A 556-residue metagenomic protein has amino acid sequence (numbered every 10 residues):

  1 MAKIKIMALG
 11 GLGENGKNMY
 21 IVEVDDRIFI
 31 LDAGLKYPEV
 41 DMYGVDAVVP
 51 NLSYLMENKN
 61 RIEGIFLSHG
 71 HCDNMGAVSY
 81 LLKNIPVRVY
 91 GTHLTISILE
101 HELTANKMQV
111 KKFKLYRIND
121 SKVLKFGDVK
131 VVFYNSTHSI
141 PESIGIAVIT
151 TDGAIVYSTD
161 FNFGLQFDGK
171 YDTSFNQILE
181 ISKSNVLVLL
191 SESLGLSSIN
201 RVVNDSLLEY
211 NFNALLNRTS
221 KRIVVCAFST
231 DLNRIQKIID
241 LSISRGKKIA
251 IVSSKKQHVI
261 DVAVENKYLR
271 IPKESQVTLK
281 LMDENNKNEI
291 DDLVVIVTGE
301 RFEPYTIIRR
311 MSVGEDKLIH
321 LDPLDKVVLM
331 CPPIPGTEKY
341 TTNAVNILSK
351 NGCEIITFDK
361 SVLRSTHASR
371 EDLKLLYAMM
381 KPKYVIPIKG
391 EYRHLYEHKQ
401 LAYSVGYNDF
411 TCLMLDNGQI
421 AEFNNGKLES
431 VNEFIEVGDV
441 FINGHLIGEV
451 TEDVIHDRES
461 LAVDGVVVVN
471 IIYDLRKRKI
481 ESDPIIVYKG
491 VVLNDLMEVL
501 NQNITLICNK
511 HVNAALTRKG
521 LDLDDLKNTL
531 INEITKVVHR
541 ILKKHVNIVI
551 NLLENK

Functional and structural regions predicted by a protein language model:
M1-F66, H71-N286, T306-H320, K339-T342: His/Asp/Glu-rich metal-coordinating catalytic cores of metallo-dependent phosphodiesterases/hydrolases acting on
V89, I386, N547-I550: Short glycine-rich phosphate-binding loop at a beta-alpha junction
L103, A402, V538: Conserved hydrophobic residues forming the short capping helix/wall of the S-adenosyl-L-methionine
L115-I118, L189, I296, V549-L553: Extended hydrophobic secondary-structure segments that form protein cores and membrane-embedded regions
N135, T150, V297-G299, I471-Y473 (+1 more regions): Flexible glycine-/small-residue-rich
S197-M330, I334-K519, K527, N532: Hard-cation-handling environments
K519, L523-K556: C-terminal tails and terminal domains of large nucleic-acid-associated and other macromolecular-machine proteins
